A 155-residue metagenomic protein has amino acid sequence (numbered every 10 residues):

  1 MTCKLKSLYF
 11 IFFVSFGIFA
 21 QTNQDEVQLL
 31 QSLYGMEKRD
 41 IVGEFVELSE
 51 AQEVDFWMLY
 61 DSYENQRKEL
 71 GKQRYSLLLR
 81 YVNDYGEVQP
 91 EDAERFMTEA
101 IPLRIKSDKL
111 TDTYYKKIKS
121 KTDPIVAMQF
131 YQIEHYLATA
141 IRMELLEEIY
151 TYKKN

Functional and structural regions predicted by a protein language model:
M1-S7, Q21: Positively charged n-region of N-terminal signal peptides that target proteins for export
T2, Y34-G35, Y63, L70 (+2 more regions): General helical secondary-structure elements
L5-F16: Sec-dependent N-terminal signal peptides
S7, R39-D40: Short hydrophobic "helix-edge" motifs at membrane interfaces and signal-peptide entry regions
F16-T22: Sec/Tat signal peptide C-region and signal peptidase I cleavage site
F19, V82-G86, R142, L146: A generic structural signal for secondary-structure junctions that act as hinges or helix/strand caps at the edges
V27, I41-K121: Amphipathic alpha-helical segments
V27-L29, L33-M36, F45, D108-N155: Amphipathic, charged alpha-helical segments and their helix-to-coil junctions in extracytoplasmic/peripheral assemblies
